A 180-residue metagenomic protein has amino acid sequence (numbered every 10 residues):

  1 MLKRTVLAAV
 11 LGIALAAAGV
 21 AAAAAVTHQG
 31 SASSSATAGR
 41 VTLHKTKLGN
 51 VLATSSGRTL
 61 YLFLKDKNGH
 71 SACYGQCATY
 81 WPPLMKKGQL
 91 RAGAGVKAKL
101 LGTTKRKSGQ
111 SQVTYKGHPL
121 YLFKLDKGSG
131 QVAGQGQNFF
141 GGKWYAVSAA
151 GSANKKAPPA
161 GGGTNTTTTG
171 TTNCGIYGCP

Functional and structural regions predicted by a protein language model:
L2-P180: Compact beta-sheet-dominated domain cores in extracellular/mature segments
